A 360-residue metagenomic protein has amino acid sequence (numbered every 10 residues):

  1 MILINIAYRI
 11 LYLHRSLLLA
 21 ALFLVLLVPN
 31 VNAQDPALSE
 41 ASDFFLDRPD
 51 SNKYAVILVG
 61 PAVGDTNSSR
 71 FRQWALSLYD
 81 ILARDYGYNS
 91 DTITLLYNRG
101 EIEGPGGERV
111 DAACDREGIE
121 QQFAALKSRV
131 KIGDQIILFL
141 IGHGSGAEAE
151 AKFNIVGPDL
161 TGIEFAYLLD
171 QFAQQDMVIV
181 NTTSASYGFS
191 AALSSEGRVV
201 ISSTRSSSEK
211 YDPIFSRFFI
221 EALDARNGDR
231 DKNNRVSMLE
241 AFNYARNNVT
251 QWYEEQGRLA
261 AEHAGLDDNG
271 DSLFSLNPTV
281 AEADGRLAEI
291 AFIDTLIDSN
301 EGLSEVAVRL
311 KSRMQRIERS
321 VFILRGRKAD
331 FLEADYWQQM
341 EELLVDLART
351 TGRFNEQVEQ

Functional and structural regions predicted by a protein language model:
L3-L18: Bacterial N-terminal signal peptides that target proteins for export
S16-L27: Bacterial N-terminal signal peptides
N32-D134, K152, R286-N300, E305 (+1 more regions): Boundary/activation segment at the start of structured domains
L38, D229-M314, E333, V345: Caspase-like cysteine protease fold
P61-D65, R99-E103, G142-A147, D159-L160 (+4 more regions): Solvent-exposed loop/turn segments at secondary-structure junctions within structured extracellular/periplasmic domains
P61-S69, G104-A112, E150-V156, S203-S208 (+3 more regions): Second-shell loop/turn segments in exported
L76, V178-D271: Active-site-proximal C-terminal subdomain of hydrolase catalytic domains
C114, K131, Q135, L140-F172: A short, glycine/acidic-enriched catalytic loop
